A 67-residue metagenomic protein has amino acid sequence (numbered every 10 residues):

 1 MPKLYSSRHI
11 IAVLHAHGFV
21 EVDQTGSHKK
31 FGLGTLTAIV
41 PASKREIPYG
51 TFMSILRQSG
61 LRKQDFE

Functional and structural regions predicted by a protein language model:
M1-E67: Basic nucleic-acid-binding interfaces
